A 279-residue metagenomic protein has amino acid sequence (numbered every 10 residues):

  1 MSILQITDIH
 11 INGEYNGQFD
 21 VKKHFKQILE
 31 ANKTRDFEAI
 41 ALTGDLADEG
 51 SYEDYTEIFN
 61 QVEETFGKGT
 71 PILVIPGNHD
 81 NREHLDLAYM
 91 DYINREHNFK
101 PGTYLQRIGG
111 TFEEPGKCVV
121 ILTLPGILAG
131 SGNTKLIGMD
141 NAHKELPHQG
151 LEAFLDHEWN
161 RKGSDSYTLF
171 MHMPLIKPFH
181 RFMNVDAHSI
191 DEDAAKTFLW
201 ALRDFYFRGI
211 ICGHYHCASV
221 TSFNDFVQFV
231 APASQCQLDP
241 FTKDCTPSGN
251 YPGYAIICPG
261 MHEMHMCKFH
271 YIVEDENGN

Functional and structural regions predicted by a protein language model:
M1-E63: N-terminal active-site segment of His-dependent metallophosphoesterases
S2, E38-A39, P71, C118 (+1 more regions): Residues at the starts of beta-strands that form the adenosine-phosphate
T7, T43, I75, D140 (+1 more regions): A cross-family glycoside hydrolase active-site/sugar-binding cleft signature
N12-Y15, D48-S51, N78-D86, L128-N133 (+4 more regions): Active-site environment of divalent metal-dependent phosphoester hydrolases
G17-D20, F182-S189, K243-C245: Short glycine-enriched, charge-decorated loop/helix-capping segments at active-site entrances that position
F19, A218-N279: Binuclear metal-dependent phosphoesterase catalytic core
L29-L42, K135, K144-F229, M264-M266 (+1 more regions): His/acidic metal-ligating clusters that form di-metal
T56-H157, R161-K162, A194-T197, A201-R203 (+4 more regions): Extended active-site neighborhood of metal-dependent phosphoesterases/phosphodiesterases
